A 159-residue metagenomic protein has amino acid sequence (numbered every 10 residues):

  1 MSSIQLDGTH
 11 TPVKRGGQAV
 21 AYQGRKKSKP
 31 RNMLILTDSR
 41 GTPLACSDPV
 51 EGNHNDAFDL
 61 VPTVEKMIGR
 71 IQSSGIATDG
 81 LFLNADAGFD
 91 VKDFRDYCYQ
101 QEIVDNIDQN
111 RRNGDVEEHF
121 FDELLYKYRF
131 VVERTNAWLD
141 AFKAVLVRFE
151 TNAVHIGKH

Functional and structural regions predicted by a protein language model:
M1-R111: Polybasic low-complexity intrinsically disordered regions
D7, F121-D122: Poly-acidic low-complexity segments
G88-D90, R111-N113, A137, A144-V145: Short Gly/Pro-enriched loop/turn and capping motifs at secondary-structure junctions
Q101, D122-H159: Basic, amphipathic alpha-helical segments enriched in Lys/Arg and hydrophobic/aromatic residues
G114-F120: Short, charged, surface-exposed secondary-structure boundary motifs
